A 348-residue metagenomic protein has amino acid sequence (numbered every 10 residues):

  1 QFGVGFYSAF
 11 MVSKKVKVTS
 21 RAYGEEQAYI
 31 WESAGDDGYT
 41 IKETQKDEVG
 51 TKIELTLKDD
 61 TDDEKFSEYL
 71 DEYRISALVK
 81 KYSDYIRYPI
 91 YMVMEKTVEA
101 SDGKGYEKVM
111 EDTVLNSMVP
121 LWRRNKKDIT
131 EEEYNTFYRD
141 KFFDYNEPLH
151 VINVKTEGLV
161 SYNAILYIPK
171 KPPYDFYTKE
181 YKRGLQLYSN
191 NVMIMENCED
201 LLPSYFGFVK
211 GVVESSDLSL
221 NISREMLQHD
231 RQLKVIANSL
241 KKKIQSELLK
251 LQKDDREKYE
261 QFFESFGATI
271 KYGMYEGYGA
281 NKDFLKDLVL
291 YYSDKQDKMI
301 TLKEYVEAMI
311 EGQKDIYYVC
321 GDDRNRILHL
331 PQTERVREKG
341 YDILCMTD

Functional and structural regions predicted by a protein language model:
Q1-Y7, K15-D348: Conserved GHKL (Bergerat-fold) ATPase module
